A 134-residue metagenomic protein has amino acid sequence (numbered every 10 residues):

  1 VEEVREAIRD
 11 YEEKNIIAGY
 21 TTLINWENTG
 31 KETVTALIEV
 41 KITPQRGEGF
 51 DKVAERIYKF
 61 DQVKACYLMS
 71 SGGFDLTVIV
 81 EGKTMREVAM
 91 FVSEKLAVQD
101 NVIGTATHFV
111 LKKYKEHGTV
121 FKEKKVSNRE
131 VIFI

Functional and structural regions predicted by a protein language model:
V1-I134: A compositional/biophysical signature of low hydrophobicity enriched in polar/charged and small residues
